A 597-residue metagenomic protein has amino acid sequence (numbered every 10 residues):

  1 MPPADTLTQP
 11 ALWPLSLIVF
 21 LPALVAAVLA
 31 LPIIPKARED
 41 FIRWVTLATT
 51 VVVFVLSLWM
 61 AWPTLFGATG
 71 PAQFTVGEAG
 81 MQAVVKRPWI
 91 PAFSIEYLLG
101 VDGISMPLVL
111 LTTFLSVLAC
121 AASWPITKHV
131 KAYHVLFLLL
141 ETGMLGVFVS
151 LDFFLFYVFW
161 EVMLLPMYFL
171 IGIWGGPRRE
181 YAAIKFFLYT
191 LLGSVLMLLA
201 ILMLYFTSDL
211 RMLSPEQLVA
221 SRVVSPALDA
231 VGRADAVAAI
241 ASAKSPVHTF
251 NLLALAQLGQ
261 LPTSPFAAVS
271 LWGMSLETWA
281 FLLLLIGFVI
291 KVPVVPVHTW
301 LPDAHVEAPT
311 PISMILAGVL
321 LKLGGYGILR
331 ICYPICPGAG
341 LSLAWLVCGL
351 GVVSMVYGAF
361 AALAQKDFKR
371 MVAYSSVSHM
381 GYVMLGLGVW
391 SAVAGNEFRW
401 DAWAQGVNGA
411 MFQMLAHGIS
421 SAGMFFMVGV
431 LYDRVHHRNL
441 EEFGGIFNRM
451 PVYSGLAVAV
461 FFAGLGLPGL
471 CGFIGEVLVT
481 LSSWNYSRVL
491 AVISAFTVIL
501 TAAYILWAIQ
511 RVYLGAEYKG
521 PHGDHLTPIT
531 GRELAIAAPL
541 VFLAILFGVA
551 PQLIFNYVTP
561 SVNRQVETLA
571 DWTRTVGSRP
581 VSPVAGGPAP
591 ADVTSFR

Functional and structural regions predicted by a protein language model:
M1-P14, L29-A121, P125-V135, P215-A268 (+2 more regions): Transmembrane helix-loop-helix hairpins at membrane boundaries of multipass inner-membrane proteins
P10-W13, S123-Y133, A339-A344, G445-N448 (+1 more regions): Short, amphipathic, aromatic/basic-enriched membrane-interface segments that mark the entry/exit of transmembrane
A11, I18-V19, L29, V162 (+6 more regions): Hydrophobic alpha-helical transmembrane segments of integral membrane proteins, especially lipid-exposed positions
L15-V25, I42-L56, S105-T112, Y133-L140 (+7 more regions): Hydrophobic alpha-helical transmembrane segments of polytopic
S16-I33, L47-W62, V109-S123, L140-T142 (+4 more regions): Central hydrophobic cores of alpha-helical transmembrane segments in multi-pass inner-membrane proteins across all
A48-F66, T190-F206, F461-A463, V498-I499 (+1 more regions): Hydrophobic alpha-helical membrane-insertion segments
L118-W124, T142-F154, Y168-R511: Hydrophobic transmembrane alpha-helices and their helix-loop junctions in integral membrane proteins
L199-M203, L210-M212, E216-R222, A308-P309 (+2 more regions): Cytoplasmic/organellar membrane-interface segments at the starts of transmembrane helices in multi-pass inner-membrane
